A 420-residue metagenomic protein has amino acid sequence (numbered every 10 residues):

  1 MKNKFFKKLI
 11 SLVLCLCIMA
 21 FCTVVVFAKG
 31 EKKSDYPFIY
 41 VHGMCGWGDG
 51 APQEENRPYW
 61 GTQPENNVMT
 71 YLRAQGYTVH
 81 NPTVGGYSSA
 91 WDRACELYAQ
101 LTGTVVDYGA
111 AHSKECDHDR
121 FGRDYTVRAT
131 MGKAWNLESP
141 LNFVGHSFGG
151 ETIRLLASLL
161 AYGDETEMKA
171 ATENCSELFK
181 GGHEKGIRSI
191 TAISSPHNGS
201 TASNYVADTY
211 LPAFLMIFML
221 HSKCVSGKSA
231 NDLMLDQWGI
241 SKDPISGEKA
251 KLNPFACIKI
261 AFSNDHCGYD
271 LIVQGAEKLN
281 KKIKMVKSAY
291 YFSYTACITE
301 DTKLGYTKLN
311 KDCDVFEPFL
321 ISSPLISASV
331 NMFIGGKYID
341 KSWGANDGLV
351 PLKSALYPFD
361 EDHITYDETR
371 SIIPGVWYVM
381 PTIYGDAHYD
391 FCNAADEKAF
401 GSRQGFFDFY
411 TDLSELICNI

Functional and structural regions predicted by a protein language model:
K2-V13: Bacterial N-terminal signal peptides that target proteins for export
L14-C22: Hydrophobic core
A20-F21, E55, A207, D360: Residues in and immediately flanking transmembrane alpha helices
F21-E31: Sec-dependent signal peptide cleavage junction
K29-V144, F148-S195, G199-F214, Y378-I420: N-terminal non-catalytic accessory region
S158, T166-I420: Helical cap/lid subdomain of alpha/beta-hydrolase-fold lipid enzymes that gates access to the catalytic pocket
